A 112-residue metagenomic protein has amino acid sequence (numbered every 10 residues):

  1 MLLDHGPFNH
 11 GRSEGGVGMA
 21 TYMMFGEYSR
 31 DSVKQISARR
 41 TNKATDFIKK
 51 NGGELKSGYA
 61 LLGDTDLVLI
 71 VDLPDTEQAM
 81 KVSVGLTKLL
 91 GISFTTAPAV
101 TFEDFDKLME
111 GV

Functional and structural regions predicted by a protein language model:
D4-K50, E54, L62-T65, V100 (+1 more regions): Short S/T/G/P-rich N-terminal loop/turn motif that feeds into the first structured element of a domain
E27, I70-D72: Short hydrophobic/aromatic beta-strand micro-patches that form the beta-sheet surface supporting nucleotide- or nucleic
L55-G58, F94-T96: Generic structural signal for residues in well-ordered beta-strands
L73-V100: An amphipathic, aromatic/His-enriched active-site/gating alpha helix that lines ligand/cofactor pockets
